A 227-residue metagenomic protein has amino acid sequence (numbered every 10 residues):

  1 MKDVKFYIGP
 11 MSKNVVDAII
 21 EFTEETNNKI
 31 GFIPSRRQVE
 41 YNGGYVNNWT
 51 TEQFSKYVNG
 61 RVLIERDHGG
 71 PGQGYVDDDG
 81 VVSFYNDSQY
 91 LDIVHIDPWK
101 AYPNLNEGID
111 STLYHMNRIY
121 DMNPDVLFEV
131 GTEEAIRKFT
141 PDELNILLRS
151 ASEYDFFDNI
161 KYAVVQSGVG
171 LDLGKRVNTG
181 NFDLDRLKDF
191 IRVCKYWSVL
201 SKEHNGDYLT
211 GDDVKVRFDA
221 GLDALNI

Functional and structural regions predicted by a protein language model:
M1-N47: N-terminal capping/small domains of soluble enzymes
K5-Y7, S12, D77-D79, Y90 (+2 more regions): Active-site capping/gating regions of soluble enzymes
V16, I20, V81-Y85, V214: Generic hydrophobic/aromatic pocket-lining and core-packing "Φ" positions
I19, D67, V130, R217: Conserved, mostly hydrophobic/aromatic
I30, V62, V126-V130, D158-Y162: Residue-level recognition of the N-termini of beta-strands and the immediately preceding loop/turn
P34, H68, P98, T132-E134 (+1 more regions): Short glycine-centered, acidic/aromatic-flanked micro-motifs in structured strand/loop junctions that mark active-site
R36-L127: Active-site beta->alpha loop and helix N-cap motifs at the rims of alpha/beta catalytic domains
E65, H95, E129-G131, V164 (+1 more regions): Generic enzyme active-site microenvironment
